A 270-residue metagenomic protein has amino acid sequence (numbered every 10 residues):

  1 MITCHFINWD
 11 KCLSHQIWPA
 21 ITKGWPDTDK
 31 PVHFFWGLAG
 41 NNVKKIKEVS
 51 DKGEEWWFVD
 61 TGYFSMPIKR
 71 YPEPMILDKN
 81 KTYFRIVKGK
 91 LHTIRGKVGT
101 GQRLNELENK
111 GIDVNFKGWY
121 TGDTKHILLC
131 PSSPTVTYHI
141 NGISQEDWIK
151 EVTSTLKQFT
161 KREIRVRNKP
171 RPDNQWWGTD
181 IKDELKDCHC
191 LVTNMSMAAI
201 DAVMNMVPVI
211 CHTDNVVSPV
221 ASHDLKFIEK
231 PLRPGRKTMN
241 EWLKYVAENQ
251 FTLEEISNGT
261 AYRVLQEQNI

Functional and structural regions predicted by a protein language model:
M1-K44, T135-V136, R263-I270: N-terminal pre-catalytic "stem/leader" segment of glycosyltransferase-like enzymes
M1-T3, V32, K125-L128, V207: Residues that mark the start of a beta-strand
T3-W9, C130-P131, T135, I143-K182: Catalytic donor nucleotide-activated moiety binding site of glycosyltransferases and closely related
W9-C12, L38-N41, G62-S65, S132-V136 (+3 more regions): Short, solvent-exposed loop/turn segments at secondary-structure junctions
P26, K157, R162-V209, D214-V217: Donor nucleotide-activated moiety binding/catalytic core segment of transferases that use nucleotide-activated donors
P26-D60, C188-N194: Short, well-ordered secondary-structure micro-motifs within conserved domains or adaptor modules
K45-N105, S196, A202-M204: A basic- and aromatic-enriched beta-loop-alpha substructure that forms the phosphate/nucleotide- and DNA/RNA-contacting
E73-T124, V220-I270: Leloir-type glycosyltransferase catalytic cores
